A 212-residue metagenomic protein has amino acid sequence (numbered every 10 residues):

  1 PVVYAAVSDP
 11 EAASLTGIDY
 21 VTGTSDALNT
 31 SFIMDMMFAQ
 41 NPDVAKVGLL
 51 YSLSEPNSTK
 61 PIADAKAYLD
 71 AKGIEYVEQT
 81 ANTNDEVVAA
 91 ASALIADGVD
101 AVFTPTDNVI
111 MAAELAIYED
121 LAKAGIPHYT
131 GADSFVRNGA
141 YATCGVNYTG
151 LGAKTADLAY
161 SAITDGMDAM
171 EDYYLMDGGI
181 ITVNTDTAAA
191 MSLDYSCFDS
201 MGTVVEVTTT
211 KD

Functional and structural regions predicted by a protein language model:
P1-A13, G23-T24, I126-D133: Short beta-strand elements of ligand-binding domains
V3, V47-L50, V99-I110, Y129-G131: Periplasmic-binding protein-like
S8-T16, Y20-A45, V146-M167: Hydrophobic alpha-helical segments within soluble ligand-binding/sensing domains
Y20, K66-N84: Short beta-strand elements in bilobed, periplasmic/extracellular small-molecule ligand-binding domains
G23-K72, D168-A188: An alpha-beta-alpha
G23-S31, Y51-P61, E78-V87, N108 (+3 more regions): Hinge/beta->alpha junction and helix N-cap segments in small-molecule ligand-binding domains
E86-V99: Short, well-structured alpha-helical segments in soluble
Y160-D212: Hinge/cleft segment of the Venus flytrap/periplasmic-binding protein
